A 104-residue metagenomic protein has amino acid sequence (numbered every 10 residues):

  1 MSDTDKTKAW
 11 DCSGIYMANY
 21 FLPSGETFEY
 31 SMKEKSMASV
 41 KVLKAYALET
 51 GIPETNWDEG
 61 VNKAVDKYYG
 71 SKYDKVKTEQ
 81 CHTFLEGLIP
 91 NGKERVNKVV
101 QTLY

Functional and structural regions predicted by a protein language model:
S2-G51: Short N-proximal segments of mature Sec-exported proteins
Y30-Y104: Compact alpha-helical subdomains of small soluble proteins
